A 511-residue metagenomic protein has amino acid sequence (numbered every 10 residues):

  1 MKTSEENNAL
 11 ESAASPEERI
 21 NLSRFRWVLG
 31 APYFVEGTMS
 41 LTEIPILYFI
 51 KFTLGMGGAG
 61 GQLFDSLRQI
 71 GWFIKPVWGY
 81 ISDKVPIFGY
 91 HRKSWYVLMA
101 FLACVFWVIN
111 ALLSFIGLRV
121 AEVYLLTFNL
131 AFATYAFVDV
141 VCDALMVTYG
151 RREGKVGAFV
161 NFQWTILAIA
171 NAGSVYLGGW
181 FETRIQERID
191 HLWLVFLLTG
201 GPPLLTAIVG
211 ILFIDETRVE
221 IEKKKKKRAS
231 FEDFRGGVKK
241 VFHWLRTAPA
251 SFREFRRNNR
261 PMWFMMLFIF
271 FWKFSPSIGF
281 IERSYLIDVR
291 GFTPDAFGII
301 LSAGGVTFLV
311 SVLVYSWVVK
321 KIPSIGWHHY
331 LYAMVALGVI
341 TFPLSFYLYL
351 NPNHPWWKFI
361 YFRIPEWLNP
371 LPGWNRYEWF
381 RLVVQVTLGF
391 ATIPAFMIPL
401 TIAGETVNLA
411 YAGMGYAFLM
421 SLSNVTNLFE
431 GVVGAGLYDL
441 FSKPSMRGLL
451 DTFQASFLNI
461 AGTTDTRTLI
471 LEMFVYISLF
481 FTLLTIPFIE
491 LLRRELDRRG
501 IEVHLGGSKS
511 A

Functional and structural regions predicted by a protein language model:
M1-R24, S114-L126, A133, F137-C142 (+5 more regions): Intracellular loop-helix junctions on the cytosolic face of multi-pass helical membrane proteins
L10-W72, P261-R290, G431: Helix-loop boundary and gating motifs at the non-cytosolic
R68-K75, G157-G179, G304, M420-G431: Glycine-rich segments within core transmembrane alpha-helices of 12-TM secondary carriers
G71-W78, F297-K321, M334-F342, N427-E430: Transmembrane alpha-helices of Major Facilitator/SLC transporters
F73-Y90, E182, V310-H329, Y438-D439: Helix-to-loop junctions at the C-terminal end of transmembrane segments in multipass secondary transporters
Y90-S94, W180-G201, G326-W327, Y438-T482: A membrane-interface helix-boundary motif in multi-pass transporters
F137-R151, I393-N408, M414: Intracellular juxtamembrane helix-capping segments at the cytosolic ends of symmetry-related transmembrane helices
H328-I398: C-terminal transmembrane helical hairpin of 12-TM major facilitator-type secondary transporters
